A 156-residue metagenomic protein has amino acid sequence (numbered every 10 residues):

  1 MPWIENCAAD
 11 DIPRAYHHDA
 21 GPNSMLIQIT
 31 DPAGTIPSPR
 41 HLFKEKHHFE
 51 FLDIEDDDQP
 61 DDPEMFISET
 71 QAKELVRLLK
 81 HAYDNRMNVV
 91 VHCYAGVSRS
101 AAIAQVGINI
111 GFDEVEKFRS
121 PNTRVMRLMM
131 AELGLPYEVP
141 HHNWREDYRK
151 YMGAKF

Functional and structural regions predicted by a protein language model:
M1-F49: Glycine-rich, flexible N-terminal cofactor/catalytic loop recognition
S24-L26, M87-V91: Generic beta-sheet signal
D31-G34, L52-I54, G96-S98: Short, solvent-exposed loop/turn segments at secondary-structure junctions
R40-F43, A104-I108: Short, glycine/charged-enriched secondary-structure capping and boundary segments
H47-V89: Helix-loop module immediately N-terminal to the HCX5R catalytic loop in PTP-like cysteine phosphatase domains
E69, S98-A101, R119-T123: Short, amphipathic alpha-helical segments
K80-N88, Q105-F156: PTP/DSP superfamily signal
V89-Q105: A phosphate-binding catalytic loop at a beta-strand-loop-alpha-helix junction that coordinates phosphoryl groups
